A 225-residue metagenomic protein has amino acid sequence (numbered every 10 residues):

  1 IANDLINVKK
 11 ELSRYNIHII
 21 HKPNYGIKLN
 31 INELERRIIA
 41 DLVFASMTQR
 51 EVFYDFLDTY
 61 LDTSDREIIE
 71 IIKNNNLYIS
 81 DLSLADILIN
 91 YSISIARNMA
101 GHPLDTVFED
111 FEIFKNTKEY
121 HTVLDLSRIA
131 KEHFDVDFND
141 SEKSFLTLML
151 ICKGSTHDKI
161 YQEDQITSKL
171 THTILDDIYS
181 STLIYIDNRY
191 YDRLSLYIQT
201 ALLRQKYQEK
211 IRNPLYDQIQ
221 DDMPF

Functional and structural regions predicted by a protein language model:
A2-F225: A cross-family "folded-core" feature that marks the main globular domain of proteins
